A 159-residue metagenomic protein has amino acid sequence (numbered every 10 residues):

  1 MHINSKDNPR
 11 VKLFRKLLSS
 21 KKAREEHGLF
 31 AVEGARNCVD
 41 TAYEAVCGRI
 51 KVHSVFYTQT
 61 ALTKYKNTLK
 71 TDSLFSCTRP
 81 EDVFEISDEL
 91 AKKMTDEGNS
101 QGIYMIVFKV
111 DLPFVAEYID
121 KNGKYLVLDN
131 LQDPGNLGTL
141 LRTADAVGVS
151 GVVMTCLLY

Functional and structural regions predicted by a protein language model:
M1-I103: N-terminal positively charged helical leader segments and presequences
I3, F30, D129-N130, T155-C156: Glycine- and other small-residue-rich loops at beta-strand/loop junctions that grip anionic moieties
G34, Q132-L140: Amphipathic alpha-helical repeat scaffolds
V55, V152-V153: Hydrophobic residues within beta-strands of alpha/beta enzymes
D96-N99, I103-K121: Acidic/glycine-rich phosphate/pyrophosphate-binding loops and surrounding catalytic core that coordinate Mg2+
Y159: Conserved small/polar residues in nucleotide/adenosyl-binding loops
